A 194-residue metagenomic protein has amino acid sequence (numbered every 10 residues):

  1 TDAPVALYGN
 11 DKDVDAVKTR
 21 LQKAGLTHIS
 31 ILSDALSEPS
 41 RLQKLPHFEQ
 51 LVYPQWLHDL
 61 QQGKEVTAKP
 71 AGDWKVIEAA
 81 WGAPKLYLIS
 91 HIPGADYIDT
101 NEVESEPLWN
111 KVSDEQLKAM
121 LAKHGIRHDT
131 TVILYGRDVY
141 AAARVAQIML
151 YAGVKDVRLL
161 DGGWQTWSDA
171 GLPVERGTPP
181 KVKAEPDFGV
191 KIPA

Functional and structural regions predicted by a protein language model:
T1-A194: Cytosolic catalytic domains that perform sulfur/thiol-centered chemistry
